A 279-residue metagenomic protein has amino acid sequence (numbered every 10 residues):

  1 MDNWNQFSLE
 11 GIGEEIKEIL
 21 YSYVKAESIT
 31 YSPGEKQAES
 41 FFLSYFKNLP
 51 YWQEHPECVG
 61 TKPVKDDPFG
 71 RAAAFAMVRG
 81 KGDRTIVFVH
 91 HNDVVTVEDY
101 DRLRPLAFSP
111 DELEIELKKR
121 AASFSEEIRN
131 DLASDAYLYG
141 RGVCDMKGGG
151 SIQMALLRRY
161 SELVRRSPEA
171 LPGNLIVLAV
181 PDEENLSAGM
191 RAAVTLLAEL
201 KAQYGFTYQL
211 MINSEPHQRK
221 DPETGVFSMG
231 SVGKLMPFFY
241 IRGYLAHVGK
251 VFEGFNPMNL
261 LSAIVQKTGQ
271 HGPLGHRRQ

Functional and structural regions predicted by a protein language model:
D2-R141, R165-L171: Acidic/His- and Gly-rich active-site-bordering loop/insert found across diverse amide/peptide-bond hydrolases
E10, P33, L138-S151, F252-N259: Short, conserved micro-motifs enriched in small and acidic residues
Y21, L43, M154, R158 (+2 more regions): Predominant activation on well-ordered alpha-helical scaffold segments within soluble catalytic domains
V24, F46-P50, S161-V164, K201 (+1 more regions): Structural signal for hydrophobic packing residues in well-ordered secondary-structure cores of soluble enzyme domains
V89-H91, A179, I212-E215, Y240-R242: Short beta-strand segments
Y137-G230: Acidic/histidine-rich catalytic neighborhood of metal-dependent amide-processing enzymes
F206, H217-T224, S228-M229, V248-Q279: Acidic-enriched catalytic cores of C-N bond-cleaving enzymes acting on peptides and small amides
I241-G249: Flexible glycine/proline-enriched surface loops and loop-helix/loop-strand junctions
